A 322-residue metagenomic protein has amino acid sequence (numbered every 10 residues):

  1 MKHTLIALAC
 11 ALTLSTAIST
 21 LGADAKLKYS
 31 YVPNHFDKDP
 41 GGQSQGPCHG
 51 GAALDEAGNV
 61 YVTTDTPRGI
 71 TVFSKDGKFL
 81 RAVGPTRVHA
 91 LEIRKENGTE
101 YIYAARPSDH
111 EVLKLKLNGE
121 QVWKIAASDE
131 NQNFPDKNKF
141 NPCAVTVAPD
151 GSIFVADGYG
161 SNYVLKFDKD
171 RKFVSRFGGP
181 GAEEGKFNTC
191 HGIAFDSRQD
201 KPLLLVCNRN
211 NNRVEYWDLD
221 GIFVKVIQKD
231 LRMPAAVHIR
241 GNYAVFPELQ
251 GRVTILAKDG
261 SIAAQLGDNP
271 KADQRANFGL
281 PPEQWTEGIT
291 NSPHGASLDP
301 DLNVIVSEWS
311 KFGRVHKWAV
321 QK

Functional and structural regions predicted by a protein language model:
A23-Q45, F278-T286: A short helix->beta-strand "capping" segment at the edge of beta-propeller domains
S30-D37, L80-P85, V122-D129, V174-G179 (+2 more regions): Beta-propeller fold detector
P33-R68, F312-R314: Beta-strand-rich domains and repeat architectures in extracellular enzymes and scaffolds, especially beta-propellers
G41-A57, P85-T99, E130-S152, A182-L203 (+4 more regions): Beta-rich, blade/repeat-based domains predominating in secreted/periplasmic proteins but also intracellular
N59-V62, Y101-Y103, S152-A156, L203-V206 (+3 more regions): Conserved beta-propeller blade signature
D65, P107, G158-G160, R198 (+3 more regions): Short loop/turn segments immediately following the C-termini of beta-strands
T71, L113, W123, F154 (+7 more regions): WD40 beta-propeller blade core
I289-K322: Blade-level signature of beta-propeller repeat domains, shared across WD40, Kelch, NHL, RCC1 and BNR/Asp-box propellers
